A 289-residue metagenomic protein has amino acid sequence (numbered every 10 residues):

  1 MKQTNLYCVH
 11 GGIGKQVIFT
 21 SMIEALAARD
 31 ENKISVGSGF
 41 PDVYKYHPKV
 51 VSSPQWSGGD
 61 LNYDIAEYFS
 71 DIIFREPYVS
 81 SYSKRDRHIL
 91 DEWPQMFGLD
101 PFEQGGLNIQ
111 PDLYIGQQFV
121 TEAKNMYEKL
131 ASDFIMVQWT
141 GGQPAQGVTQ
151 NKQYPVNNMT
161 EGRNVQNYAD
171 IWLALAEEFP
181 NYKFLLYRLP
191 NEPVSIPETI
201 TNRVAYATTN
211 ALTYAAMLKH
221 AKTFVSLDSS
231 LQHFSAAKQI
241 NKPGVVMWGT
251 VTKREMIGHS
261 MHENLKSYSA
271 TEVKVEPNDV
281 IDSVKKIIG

Functional and structural regions predicted by a protein language model:
M1-G289: Catalytic machinery of carbohydrate-active enzymes, primarily nucleotide-sugar-dependent glycosyltransferases
